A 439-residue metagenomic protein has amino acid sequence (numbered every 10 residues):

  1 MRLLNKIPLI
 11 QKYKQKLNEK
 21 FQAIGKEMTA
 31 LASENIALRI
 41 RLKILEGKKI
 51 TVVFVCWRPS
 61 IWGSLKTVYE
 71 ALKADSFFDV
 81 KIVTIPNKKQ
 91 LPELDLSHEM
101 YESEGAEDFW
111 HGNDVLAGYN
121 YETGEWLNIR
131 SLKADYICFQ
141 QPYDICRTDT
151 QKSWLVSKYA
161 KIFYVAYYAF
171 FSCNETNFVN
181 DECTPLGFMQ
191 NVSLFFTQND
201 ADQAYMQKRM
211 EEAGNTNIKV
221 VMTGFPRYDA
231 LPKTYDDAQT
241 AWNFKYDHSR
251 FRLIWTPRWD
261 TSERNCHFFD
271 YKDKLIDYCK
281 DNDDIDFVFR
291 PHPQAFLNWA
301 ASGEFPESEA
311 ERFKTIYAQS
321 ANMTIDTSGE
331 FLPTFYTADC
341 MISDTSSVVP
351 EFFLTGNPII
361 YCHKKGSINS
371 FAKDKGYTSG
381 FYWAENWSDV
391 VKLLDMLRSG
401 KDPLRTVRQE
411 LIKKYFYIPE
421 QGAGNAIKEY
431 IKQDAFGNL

Functional and structural regions predicted by a protein language model:
M1-K48: Membrane-proximal basic amphipathic "stem/tether" segments
N5, S388-L439: C-terminal amphipathic helix plus adjacent low-complexity, charged tail appended to glycosyltransferase catalytic
V53-P232: Active-site and donor-binding regions of nucleotide-sugar-utilizing enzymes
G63-V68, S76, F225-A310, F416-N425: Conserved catalytic-core segment of nucleotide-activated headgroup transferases in glycan assembly
V83-N87, L94-M100, C279-T327: Catalytic donor nucleotide-activated moiety binding site of glycosyltransferases and closely related
D114-T123, M323-T327, S379-L393: Short acidic-hydrophobic, aromatic-tinged amphipathic segments that line or gate anion-handling sites
F163, D326-S370: A donor-sugar binding/catalytic signature common to diverse glycosyltransferases and related nucleotide-sugar
S308, L354-K401: Nucleotide-sugar donor-binding patch of glycosyltransferase catalytic domains
